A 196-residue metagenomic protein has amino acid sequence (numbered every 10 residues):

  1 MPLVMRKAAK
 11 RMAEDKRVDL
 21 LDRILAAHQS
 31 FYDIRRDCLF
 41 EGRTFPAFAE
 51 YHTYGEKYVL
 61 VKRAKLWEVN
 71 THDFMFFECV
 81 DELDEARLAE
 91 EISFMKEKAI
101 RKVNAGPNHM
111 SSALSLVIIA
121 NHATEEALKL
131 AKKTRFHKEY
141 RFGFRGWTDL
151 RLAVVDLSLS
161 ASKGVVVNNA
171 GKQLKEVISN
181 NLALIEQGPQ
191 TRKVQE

Functional and structural regions predicted by a protein language model:
P2-C79: N-terminal, charge-rich interaction modules
K57-Y58, R63-V69, N121, E125-A131 (+2 more regions): Exposed acidic/polar residues on beta-strands and adjacent loops within beta-sheet cores, strongest in beta-propeller
R63, K102-G106, K138-F142: Catalytic micro-motifs at enzyme active sites that drive phosphoryl/nucleotidyl and oxygen chemistry
T71-F74, S111-L114, L150: Short, surface-exposed beta-edge/turn micro-motifs
F77-E82, I118-N121: Structural motif
E82-E97, R101, E125-K129: Active-site-adjacent loop/helix micro-motif of nuclease/hydrolase catalytic cores
G106-K132: Nucleic-acid nuclease catalytic cores
K133-E196: Charged, structured surface patches that assemble and position nucleic-acid processing machinery
